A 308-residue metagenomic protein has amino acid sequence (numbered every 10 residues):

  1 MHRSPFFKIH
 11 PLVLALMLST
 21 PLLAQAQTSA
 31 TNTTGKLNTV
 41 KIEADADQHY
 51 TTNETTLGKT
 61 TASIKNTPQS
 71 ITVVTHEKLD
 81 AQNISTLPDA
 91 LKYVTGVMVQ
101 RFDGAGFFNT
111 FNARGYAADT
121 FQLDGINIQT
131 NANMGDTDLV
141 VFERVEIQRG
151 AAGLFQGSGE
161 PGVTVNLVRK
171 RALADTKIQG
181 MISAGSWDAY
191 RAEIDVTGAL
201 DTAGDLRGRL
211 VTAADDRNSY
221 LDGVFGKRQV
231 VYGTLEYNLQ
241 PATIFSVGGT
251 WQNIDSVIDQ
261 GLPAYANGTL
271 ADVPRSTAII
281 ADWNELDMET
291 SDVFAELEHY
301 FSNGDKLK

Functional and structural regions predicted by a protein language model:
M1-T33: Cleavable N-terminal targeting peptides that direct proteins into the secretory/outer-membrane pathway or into
H2-R3, Q27-G35, D89-A90, F107 (+7 more regions): Outer-membrane beta-barrel proteins
P11, G106-F108, Y116, R191 (+2 more regions): Short beta-strand-initiation
L37-D175, S183: Acidic, small-polar-rich N-terminal luminal/periplasmic segments of exported/outer-membrane proteins
D80, V224, L286: Aromatic-acidic/polar surface patches that form glycan- and anion
D103, R149, T212, V247-G249: Glycine-rich, histidine-containing beta strand-loop boundary motifs that form or position
V140-E143, L154-G233, Y237-F245, S291: Outer-membrane beta-barrel translocator/receptor signature
D215-S219, Y232-Y300, G304-K308: Acidic/polar loop-and-plug regions of large Gram-negative outer-membrane beta-barrel proteins
